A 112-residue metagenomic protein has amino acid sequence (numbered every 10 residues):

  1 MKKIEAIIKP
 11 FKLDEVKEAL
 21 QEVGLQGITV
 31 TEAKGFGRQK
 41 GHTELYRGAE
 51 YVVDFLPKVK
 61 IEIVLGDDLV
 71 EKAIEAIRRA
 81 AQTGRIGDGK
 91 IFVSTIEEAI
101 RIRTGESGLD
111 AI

Functional and structural regions predicted by a protein language model:
M1-I112: Positively charged, small/polar-rich N-terminal and surface patches that mediate targeting and assembly and bind
